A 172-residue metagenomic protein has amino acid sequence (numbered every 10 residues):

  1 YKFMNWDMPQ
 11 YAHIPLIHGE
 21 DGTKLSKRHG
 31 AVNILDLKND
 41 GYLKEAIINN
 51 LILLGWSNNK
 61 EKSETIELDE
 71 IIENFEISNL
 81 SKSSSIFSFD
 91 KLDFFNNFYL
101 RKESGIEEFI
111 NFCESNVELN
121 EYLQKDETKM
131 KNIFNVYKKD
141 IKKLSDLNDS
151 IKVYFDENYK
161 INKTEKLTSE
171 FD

Functional and structural regions predicted by a protein language model:
Y1-D172: Conserved nucleotide- and phosphate/pyrophosphate-binding catalytic cores in adenylate/nucleotidyl-handling enzymes
